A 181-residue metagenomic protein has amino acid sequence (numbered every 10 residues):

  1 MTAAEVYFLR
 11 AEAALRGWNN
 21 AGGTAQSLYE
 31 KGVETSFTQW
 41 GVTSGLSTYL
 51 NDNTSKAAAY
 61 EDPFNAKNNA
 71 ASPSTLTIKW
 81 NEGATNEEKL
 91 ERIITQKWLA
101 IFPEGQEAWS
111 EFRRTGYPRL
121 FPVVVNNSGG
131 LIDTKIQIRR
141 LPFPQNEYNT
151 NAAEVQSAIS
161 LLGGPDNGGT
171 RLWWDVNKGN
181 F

Functional and structural regions predicted by a protein language model:
M1-N19, Y29-T35, L90-P103: Extended, hydrophobic/aromatic-rich amphipathic alpha-helical segments that build helical scaffolds
G22-G23: Short, solvent-exposed positions on alpha-helices
F37-F181: C-terminal functional modules
